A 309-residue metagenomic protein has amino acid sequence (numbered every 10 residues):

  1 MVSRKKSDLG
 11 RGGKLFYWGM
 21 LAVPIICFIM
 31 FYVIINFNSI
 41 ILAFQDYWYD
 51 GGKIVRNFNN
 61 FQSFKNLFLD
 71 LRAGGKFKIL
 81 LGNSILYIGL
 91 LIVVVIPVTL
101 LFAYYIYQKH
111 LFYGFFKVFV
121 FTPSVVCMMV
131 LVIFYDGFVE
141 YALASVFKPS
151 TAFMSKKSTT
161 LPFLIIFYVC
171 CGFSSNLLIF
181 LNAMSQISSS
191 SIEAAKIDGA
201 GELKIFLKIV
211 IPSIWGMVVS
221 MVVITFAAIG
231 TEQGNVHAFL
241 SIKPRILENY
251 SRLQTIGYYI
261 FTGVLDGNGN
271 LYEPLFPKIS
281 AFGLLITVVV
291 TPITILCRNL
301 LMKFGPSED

Functional and structural regions predicted by a protein language model:
R4-D309: A structural signal for multi-pass alpha-helical bundles of membrane permease subunits that mediate small-molecule
